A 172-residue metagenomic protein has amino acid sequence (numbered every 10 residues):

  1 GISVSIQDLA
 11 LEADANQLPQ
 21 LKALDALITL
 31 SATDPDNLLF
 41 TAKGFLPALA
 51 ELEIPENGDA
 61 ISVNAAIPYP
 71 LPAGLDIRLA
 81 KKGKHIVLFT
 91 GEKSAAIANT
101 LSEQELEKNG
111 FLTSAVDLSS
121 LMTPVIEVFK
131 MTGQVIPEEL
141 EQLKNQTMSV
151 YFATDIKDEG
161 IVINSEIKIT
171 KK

Functional and structural regions predicted by a protein language model:
G1-K172: Signature of soluble extracytoplasmic/periplasmic domains of secreted precursors and cell-surface proteins
